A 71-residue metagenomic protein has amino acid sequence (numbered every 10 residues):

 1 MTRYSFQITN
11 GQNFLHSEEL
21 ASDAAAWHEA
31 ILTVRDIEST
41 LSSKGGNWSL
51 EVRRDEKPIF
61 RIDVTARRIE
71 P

Functional and structural regions predicted by a protein language model:
M1, S22-A24, R54-P58: A short, structured loop/turn motif at beta-sheet edges
M1-F14: Short aromatic-glycine-(Arg/Gly/Cys) micro-motifs in beta-strand/loop hairpins
G11-N13, A30, D55: Preference for short coil/turn "hinge" residues that link or interrupt alpha-helices
N13-S22: A short, exposed loop/beta-hairpin motif centered on an aromatic-Gly-Thr core
D23-S42: A short, charged, amphipathic alpha-helix used as a generic interaction element across diverse proteins
E38-P71: Short, mixed-charge low-complexity intrinsically disordered segments
